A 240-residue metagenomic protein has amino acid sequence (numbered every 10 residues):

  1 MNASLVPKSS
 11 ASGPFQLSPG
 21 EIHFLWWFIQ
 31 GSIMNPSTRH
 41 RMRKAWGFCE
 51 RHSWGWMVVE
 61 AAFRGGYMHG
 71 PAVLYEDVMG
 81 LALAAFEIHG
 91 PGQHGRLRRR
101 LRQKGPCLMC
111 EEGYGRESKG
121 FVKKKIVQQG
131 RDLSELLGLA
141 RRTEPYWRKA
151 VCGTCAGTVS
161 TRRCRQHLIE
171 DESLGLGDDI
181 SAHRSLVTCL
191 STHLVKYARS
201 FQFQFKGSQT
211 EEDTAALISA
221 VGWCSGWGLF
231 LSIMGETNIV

Functional and structural regions predicted by a protein language model:
M1-V240: Intrinsically disordered, low-complexity regulatory regions of eukaryotic proteins
